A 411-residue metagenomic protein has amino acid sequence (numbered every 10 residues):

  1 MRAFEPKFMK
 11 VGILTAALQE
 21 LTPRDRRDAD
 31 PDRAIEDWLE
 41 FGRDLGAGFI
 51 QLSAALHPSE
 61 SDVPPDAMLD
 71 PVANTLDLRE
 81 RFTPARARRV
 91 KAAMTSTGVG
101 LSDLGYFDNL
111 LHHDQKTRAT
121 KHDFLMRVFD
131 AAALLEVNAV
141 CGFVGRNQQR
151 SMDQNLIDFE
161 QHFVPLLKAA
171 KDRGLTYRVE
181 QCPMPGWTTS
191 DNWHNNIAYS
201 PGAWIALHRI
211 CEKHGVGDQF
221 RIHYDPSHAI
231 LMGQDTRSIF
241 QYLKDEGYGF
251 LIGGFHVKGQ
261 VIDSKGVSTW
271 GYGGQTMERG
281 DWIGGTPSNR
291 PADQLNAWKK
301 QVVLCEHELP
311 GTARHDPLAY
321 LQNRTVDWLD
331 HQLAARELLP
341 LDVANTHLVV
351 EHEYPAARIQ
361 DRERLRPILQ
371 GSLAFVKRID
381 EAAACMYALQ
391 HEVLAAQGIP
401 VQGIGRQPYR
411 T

Functional and structural regions predicted by a protein language model:
M1-N138, D153-Q154, Q161-V164, K168-K171 (+5 more regions): N-terminal pre-domain/capping segments
P6-F8, Q19-R26, I50, Q154-L321 (+2 more regions): Acidic/histidine-rich catalytic cores of soluble enzymes
A47, L101, G249-I252, N345: Core-facing hydrophobic residues within beta-strands of well-ordered domains
Q51, D103-G105, C141, R178 (+2 more regions): Conserved beta-strand positions in the central sheet of alpha/beta enzyme cores
A54, V144, G259, H352: Short secondary-structure boundary segments
P58, D108-H112, N147-R150, M184-G186 (+3 more regions): Short, small-residue-enriched loops and turns at beta-alpha junctions that line or gate enzyme active sites
A132-M152, R173-T189, V349: Active-site groove signature of glycoside hydrolases
L348-P355: Short acidic/histidine-rich active-site segments
